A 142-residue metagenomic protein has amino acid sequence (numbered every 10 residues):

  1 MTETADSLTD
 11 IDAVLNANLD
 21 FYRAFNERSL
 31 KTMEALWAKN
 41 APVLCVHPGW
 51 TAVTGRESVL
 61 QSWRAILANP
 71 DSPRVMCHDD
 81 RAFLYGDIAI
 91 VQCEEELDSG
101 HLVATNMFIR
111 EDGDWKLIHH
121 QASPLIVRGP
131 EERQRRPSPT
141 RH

Functional and structural regions predicted by a protein language model:
M1-A35, P42-H142: A beta-strand edge to alpha-helix "cap/lid" segment located at domain peripheries
